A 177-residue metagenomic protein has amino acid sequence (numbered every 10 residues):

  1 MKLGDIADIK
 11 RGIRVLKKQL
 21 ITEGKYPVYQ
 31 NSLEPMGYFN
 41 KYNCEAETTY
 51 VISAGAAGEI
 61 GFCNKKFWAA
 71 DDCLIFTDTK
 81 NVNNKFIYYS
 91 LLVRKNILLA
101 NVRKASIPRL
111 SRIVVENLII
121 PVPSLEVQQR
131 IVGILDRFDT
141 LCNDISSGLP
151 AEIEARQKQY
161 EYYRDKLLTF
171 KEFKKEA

Functional and structural regions predicted by a protein language model:
M1-A177: Charged, alpha-helix-forming regions
